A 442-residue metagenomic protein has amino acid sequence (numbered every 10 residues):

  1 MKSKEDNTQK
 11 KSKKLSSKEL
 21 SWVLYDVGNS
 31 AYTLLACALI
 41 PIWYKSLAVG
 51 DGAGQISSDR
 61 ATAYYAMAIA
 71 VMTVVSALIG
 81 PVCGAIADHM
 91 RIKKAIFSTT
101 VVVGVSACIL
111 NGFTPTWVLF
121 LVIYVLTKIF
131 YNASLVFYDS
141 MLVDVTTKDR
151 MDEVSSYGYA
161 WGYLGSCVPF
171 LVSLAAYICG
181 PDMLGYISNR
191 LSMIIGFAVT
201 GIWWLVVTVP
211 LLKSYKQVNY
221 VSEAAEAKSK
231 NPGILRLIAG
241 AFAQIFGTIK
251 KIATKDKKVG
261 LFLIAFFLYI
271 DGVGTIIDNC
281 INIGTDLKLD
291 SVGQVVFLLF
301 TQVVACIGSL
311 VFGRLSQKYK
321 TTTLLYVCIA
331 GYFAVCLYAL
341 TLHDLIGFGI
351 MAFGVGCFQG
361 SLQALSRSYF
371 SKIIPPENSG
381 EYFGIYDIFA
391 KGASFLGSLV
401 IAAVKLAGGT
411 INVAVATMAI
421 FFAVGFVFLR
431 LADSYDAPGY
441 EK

Functional and structural regions predicted by a protein language model:
E5-L20, K216-L263: Juxtamembrane intracellular "pre-TM" segments in multi-pass secondary transporters
K10-T73, K258-F297: Helix-loop boundary and gating motifs at the non-cytosolic
I56-D59, Y177-I202, A403-F422: A membrane-interface helix-boundary motif in multi-pass transporters
L78-I92, I307-T321, K405: Helix-to-loop junctions at the C-terminal end of transmembrane segments in multipass secondary transporters
A95-L110, T323-Y338: Structural signature of the two symmetry-related core transmembrane helices
G112-Y124, L340-A352: Helix-loop junctions at membrane interfaces in 12-TM secondary transporters
S155-Y177, D387-G397: Glycine-rich segments within core transmembrane alpha-helices of 12-TM secondary carriers
W203-S214, A416-K442: Multi-pass alpha-helical transporter architecture, strongest for 12-TM Major Facilitator/SLC carriers used
